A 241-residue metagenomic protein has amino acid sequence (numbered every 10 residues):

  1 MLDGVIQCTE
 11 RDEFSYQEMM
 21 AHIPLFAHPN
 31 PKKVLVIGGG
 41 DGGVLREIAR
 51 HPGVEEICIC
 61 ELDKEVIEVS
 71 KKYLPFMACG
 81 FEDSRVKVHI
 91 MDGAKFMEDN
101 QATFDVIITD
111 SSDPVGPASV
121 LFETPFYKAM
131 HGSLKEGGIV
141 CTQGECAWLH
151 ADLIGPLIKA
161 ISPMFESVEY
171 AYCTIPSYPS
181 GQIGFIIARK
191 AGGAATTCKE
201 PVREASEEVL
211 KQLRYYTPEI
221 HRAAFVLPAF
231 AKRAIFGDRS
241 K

Functional and structural regions predicted by a protein language model:
M1-L2: A general beta-strand register signal
T9: Short, solvent-exposed loop/turn elements at domain surfaces
D12-I139, L149-L153: The AdoMet/dcAdoMet-binding core of the Class I SAM-like
K71, F76, C173, Y215 (+1 more regions): Residue-level signal for pocket-adjacent positions within structured domains
A118-T196: C-terminal substrate-binding/active-site "lid" region of AdoMet-derived donor-dependent transferases
K159, S180, G184-K241: SAM/dcSAM-binding transferase cores
